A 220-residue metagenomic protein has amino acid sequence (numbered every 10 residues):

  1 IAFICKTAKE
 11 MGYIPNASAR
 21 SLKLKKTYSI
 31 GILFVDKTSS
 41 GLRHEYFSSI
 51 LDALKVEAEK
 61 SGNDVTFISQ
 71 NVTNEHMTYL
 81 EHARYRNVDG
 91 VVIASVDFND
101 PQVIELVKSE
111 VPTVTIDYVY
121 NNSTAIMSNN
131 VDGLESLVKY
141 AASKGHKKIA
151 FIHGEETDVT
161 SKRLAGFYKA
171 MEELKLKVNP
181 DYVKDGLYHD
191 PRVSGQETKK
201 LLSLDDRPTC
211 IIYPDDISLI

Functional and structural regions predicted by a protein language model:
I1-Y28: N-terminal helix-turn-helix DNA-binding module of bacterial transcription factors
A2, S18, L42, Y46 (+2 more regions): Conserved acidic
E10-M11, D52-S61, K108-T115, V119-I220: Bacterial carbohydrate/catabolite-sensing allosteric modules
P15-N16, H76-M77, N99-D100, P191 (+1 more regions): Structural motif corresponding to alpha-helix initiation and N-cap regions
K25-K139, S143, L201-S203: Alpha-helical recognition/docking segments in bacterial nutrient-uptake and carbohydrate-utilization systems
